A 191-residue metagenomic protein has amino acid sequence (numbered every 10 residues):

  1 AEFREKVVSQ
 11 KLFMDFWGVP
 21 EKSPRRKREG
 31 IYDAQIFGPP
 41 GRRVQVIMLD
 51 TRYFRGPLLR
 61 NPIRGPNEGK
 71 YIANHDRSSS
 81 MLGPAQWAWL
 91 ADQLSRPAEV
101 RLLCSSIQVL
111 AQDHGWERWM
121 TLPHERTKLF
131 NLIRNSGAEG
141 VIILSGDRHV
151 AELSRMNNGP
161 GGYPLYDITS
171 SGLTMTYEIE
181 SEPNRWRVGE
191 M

Functional and structural regions predicted by a protein language model:
A1-M191: Metal-dependent phosphoester/phosphodiester hydrolase catalytic core
